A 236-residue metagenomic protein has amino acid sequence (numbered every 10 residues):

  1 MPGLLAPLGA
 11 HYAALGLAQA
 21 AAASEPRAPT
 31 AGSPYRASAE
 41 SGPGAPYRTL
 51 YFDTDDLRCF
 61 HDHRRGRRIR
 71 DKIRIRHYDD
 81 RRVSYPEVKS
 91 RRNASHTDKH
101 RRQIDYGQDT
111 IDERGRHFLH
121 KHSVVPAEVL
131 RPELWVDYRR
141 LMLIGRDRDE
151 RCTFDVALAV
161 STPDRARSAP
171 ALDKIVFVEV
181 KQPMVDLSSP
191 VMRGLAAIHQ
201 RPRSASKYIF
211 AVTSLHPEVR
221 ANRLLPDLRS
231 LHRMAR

Functional and structural regions predicted by a protein language model:
M1-R236: Phosphate-end processing signature that detects enzymes handling 5′-triphosphorylated RNA and polyphosphate
